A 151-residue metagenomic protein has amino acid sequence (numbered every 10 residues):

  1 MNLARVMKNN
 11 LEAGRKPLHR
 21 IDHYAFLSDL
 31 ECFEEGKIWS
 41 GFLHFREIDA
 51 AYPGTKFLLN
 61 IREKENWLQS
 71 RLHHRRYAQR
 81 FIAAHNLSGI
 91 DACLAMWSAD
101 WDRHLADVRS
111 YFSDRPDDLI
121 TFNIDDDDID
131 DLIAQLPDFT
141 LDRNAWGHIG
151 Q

Functional and structural regions predicted by a protein language model:
M1-L30: PAPS-dependent sulfotransferase catalytic core
A13, G41-H44, H104: Amphipathic coiled-coil/heptad-repeat helices and related helical stalk/stem segments that mediate oligomerization
R15-K16, A106-R109, L132: Catalytic alpha-helical scaffold of carbohydrate-active enzymes acting on polysaccharides/glycoconjugates
R20-D49, N60: Glycine-rich phosphate-binding loop used to anchor ATP phosphates in small-molecule kinases, encompassing both
H44-D102, D118, D130-A134, F139: PAPS-dependent sulfotransferase catalytic domain
H104-L119: A structural motif corresponding to the C-terminal end of an alpha-helix and its immediate exit/capping segment
F122: Hydrophobic residues at beta-strand termini and immediately following loops that shape nucleotide-binding pockets
A134-Q151: C-terminal accessory extensions appended to soluble enzyme cores
